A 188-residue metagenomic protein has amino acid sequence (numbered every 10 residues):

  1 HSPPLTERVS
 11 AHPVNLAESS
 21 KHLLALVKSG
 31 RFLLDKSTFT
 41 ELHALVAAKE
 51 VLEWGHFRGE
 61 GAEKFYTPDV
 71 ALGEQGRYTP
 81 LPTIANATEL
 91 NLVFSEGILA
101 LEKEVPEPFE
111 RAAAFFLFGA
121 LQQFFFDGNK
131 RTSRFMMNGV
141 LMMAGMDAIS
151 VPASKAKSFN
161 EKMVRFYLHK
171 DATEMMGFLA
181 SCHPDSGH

Functional and structural regions predicted by a protein language model:
H1-H188: FIC/Doc superfamily catalytic core
